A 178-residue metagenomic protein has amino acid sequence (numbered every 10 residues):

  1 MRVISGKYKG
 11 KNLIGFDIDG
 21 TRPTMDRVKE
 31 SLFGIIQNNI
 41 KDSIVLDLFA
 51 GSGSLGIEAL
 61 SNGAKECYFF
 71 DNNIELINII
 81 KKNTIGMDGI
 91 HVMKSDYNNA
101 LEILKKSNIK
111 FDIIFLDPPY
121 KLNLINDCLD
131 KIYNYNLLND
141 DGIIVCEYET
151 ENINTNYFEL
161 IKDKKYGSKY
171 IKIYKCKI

Functional and structural regions predicted by a protein language model:
M1-I178: Class I S-adenosyl-L-methionine-dependent methyltransferase catalytic core
